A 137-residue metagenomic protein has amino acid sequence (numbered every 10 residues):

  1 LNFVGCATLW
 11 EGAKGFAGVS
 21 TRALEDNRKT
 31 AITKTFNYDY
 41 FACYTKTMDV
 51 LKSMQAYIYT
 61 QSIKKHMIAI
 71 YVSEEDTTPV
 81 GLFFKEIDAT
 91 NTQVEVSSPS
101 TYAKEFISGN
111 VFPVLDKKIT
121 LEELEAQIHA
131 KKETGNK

Functional and structural regions predicted by a protein language model:
N2-G5: C-terminal motif of bacterial Sec signal peptides marking the signal peptidase cleavage site
A7-K137: Ser/Thr-rich, low-complexity intrinsically disordered terminal regions
